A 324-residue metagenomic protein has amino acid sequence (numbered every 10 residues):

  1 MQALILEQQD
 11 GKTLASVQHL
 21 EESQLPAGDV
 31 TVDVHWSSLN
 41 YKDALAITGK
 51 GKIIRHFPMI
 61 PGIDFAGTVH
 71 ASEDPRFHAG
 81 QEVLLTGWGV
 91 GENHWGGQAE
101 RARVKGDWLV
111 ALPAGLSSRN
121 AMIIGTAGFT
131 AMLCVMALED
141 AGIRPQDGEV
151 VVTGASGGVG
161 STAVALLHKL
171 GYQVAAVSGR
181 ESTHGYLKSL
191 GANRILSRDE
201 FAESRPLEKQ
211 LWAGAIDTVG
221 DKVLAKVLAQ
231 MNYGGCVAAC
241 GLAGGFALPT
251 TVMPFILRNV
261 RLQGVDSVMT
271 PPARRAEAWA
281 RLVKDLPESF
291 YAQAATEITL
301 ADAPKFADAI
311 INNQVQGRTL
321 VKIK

Functional and structural regions predicted by a protein language model:
S23-S38, K50-V90: Glycine-rich beta-strand-centered segment in the early N-terminal region that forms part of a ligand/cofactor-binding
Q81-E82, R101, E149, K169 (+1 more regions): Residue-level marker of beta-strand positions
T86-V151: NAD(P)H dinucleotide-binding glycine-rich loop of Rossmann-like/cofactor-binding domains, especially the beta1-alpha1
Q98, G179-Y186, F246-V252: Short, glycine/polar-rich helix-capping loops at beta-to-alpha or helix-loop-helix junctions that flank or form
G128-F129, G154-S161, G220: Glycine-rich NAD(P) Rossmann-fold beta1-alpha1 loop
H168-V223, A280: Adenosine-nucleotide cofactor-binding segment
K222-S289, K324: Glycine-rich phosphate-binding loop and adjacent beta-alpha segment of Rossmann(oid) nucleotide-cofactor-binding
A273-K324: C-terminal hydrophobic helical "lid"/dimerization subdomain of Rossmann-like NAD(P)H-dependent oxidoreductases
